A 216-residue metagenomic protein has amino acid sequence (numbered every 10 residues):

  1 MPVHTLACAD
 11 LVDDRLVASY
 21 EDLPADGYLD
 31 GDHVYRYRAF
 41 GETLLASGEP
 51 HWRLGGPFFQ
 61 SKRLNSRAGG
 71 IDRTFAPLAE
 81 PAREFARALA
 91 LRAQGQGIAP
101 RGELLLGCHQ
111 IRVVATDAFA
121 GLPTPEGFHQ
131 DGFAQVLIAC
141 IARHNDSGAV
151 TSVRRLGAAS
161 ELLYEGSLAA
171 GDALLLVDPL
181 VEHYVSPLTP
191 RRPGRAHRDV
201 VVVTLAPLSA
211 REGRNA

Functional and structural regions predicted by a protein language model:
M1-L64: N-terminal auxiliary "cap/dimerization" subdomain that precedes the catalytic jelly-roll/cupin core of mononuclear
D26-R38, Q96-I111: Short glycine-rich, low-complexity/disordered patches
R38-T43, H109-I111, C140, V177 (+1 more regions): Structured loops at beta-to-helix junctions and adjacent beta-edge loops in soluble globular domains
S47-G107: Signature of the catalytic double-stranded beta-helix
G70-A86, A115-G121, I141-S152, L208-A216: Short N-terminal helix-initiation segments at or just after the protein's N-terminus
P100-A169: Catalytic core of non-heme Fe(II) oxygenases with the double-stranded beta-helix
V150-A216: Catalytic core of Fe(II)/2-oxoglutarate
